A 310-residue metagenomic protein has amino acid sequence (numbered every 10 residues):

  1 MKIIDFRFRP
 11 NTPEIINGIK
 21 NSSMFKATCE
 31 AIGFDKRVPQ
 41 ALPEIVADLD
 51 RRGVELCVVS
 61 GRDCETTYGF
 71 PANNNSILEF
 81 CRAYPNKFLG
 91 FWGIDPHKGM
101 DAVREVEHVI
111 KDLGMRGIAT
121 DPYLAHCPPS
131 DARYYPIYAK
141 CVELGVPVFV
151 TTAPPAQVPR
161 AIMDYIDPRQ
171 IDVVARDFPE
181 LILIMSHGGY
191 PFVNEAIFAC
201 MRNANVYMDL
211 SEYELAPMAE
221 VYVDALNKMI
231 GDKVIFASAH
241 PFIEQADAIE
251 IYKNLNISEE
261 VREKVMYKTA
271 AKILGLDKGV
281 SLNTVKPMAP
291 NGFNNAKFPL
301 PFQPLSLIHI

Functional and structural regions predicted by a protein language model:
M1-L56, E107, I230-K233, A246-L307: Mid-to-C-terminal alpha-helical segments outside catalytic/metal-binding sites
I3-F6, V59-S60, F91-W92, A119 (+3 more regions): Active-site neighborhood of phospho(di)ester-bond hydrolases with catalytic His/Asp-centered motifs
R7, L49, I77, V109 (+6 more regions): Conserved, mostly hydrophobic/aromatic
N11-E14, C64-T67, P96-M100, A125 (+4 more regions): Active-site environment of divalent metal-dependent phosphoester hydrolases
P39-P43, P71-N74, G99-V103, D131 (+3 more regions): Structural motif corresponding to alpha-helix initiation and N-cap regions
L42-V46, N74-C81, V106-E107, Y134 (+4 more regions): Generic structural signal for well-ordered alpha-helices, preferentially at hydrophobic/aromatic core positions
E55-L56, C64-A156, R160-I162: Active-site gating/metal-coordination segments in enzymes
L113-G117, P128-I235, N283-T284, A289-N291 (+1 more regions): Catalytic pocket-lining loop regions of alpha/beta-barrel enzymes, especially the amidohydrolase/enolase/GH5 lineages
